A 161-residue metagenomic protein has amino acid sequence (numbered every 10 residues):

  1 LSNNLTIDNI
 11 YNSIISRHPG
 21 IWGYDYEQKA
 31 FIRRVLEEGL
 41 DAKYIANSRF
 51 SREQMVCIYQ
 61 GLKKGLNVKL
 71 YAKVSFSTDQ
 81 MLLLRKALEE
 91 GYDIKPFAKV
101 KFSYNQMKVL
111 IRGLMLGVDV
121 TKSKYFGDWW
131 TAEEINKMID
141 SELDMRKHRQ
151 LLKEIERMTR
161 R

Functional and structural regions predicted by a protein language model:
L1-R161: General marker for long, soluble alpha-helical cores
